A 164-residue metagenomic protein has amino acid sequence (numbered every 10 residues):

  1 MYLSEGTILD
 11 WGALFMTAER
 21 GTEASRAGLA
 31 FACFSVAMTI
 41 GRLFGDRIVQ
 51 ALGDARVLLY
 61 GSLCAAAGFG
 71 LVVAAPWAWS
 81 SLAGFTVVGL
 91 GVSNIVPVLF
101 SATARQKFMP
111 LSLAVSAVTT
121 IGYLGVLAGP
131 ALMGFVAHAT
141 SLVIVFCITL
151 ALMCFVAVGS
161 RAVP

Functional and structural regions predicted by a protein language model:
D10-R26: Short amphipathic helix-loop junctions that connect adjacent transmembrane helices in Major Facilitator Superfamily/SLC
A24-A32, S112-S116: Small-residue hotspots at the loop-to-helix junctions and early N-terminal turns of transmembrane alpha-helices
S35-V36, I40, Y123-G125: Short hydrophobic/small-residue motifs within alpha-helical transmembrane segments of multi-pass transporter-like
G41-G53, A137: Helix-to-loop junctions at the C-terminal end of transmembrane segments in multipass secondary transporters
R56-L71: Structural signature of the two symmetry-related core transmembrane helices
G68, W79-V87: Paired small-residue
S93-K107: Intracellular juxtamembrane helix-capping segments at the cytosolic ends of symmetry-related transmembrane helices
G134-M153: A membrane-interface helix-boundary motif in multi-pass transporters
